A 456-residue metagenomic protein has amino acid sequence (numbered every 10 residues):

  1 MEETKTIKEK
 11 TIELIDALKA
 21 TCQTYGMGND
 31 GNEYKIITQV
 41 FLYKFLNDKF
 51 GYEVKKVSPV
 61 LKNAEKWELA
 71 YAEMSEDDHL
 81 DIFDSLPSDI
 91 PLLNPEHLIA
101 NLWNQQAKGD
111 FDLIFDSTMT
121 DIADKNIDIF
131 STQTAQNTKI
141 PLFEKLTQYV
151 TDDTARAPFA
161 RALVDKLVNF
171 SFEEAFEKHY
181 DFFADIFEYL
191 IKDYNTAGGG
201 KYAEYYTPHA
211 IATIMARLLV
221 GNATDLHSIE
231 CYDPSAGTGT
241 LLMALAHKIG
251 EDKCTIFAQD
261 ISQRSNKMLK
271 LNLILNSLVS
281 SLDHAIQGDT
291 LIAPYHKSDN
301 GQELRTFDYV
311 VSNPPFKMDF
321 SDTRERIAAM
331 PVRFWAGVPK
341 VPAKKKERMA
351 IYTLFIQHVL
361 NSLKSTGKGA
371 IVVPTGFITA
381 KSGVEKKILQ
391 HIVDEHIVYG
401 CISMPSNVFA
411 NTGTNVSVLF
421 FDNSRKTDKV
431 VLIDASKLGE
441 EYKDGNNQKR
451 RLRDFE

Functional and structural regions predicted by a protein language model:
M1-I214, L218-L219, S281-T290, S403-S406 (+1 more regions): Non-catalytic, mostly N-terminal accessory regions of nucleic-acid modification and defense proteins
E2-K5, L304-E456: A conserved structural/catalytic subdomain of Rossmann-like adenosyl-cofactor enzymes
K10, L14, N29-E33, F159 (+8 more regions): Helical mechanochemical/support elements of P-loop NTPase systems and associated helical scaffolds
T21-Q23, F172, T196-Y202, E251-I256 (+2 more regions): Glycine- and acidic
Q23, L273, I292-N300, H358-V359 (+1 more regions): Generic recognition of flexible, low-complexity loop/linker segments
G26-N29, A223, I249, L363: Flexible interhelical turns and helix-capping residues at alpha-helix boundaries within structured domains
K44-F50, V54, Y194, A223 (+5 more regions): A generic secondary-structure signal for well-formed alpha-helical elements
K201-S312, K317-A328, V373-G376, V384-V398: Conserved S-adenosyl-L-methionine
